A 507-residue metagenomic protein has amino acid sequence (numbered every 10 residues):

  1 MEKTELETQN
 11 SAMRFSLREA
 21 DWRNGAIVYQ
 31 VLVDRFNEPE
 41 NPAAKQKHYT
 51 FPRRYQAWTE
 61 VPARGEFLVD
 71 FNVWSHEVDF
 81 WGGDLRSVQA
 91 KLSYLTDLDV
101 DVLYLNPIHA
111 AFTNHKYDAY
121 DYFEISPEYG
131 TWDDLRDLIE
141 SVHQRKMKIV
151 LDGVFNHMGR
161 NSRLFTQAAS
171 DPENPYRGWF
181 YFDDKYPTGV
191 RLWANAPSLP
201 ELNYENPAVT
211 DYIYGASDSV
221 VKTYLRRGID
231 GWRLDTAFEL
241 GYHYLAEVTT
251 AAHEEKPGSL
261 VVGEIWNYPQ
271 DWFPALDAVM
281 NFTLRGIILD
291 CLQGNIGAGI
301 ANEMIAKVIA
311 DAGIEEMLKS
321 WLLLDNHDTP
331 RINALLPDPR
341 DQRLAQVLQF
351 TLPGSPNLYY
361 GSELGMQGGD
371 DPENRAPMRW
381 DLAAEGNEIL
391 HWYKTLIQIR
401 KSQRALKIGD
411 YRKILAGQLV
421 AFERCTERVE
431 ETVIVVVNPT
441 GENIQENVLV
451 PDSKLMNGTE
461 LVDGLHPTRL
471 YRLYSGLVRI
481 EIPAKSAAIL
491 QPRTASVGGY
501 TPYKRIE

Functional and structural regions predicted by a protein language model:
E2-K148, R163, K485, R493-A495 (+1 more regions): N-terminal structural segment of carbohydrate-active enzymes
A20, N24, E40-Q56, N114-E128 (+4 more regions): Aromatic- and acidic-residue-enriched segments that line the glycan-binding/catalytic groove of carbohydrate-active
W22-G25, V33, P39-H76, F80 (+4 more regions): Loop/helix patches that line or flank the sugar-binding groove of alpha-linked glycan CAZymes
I27-Y29, L103-L105, I149-L151, W232 (+4 more regions): Hydrophobic faces of well-ordered beta-strands that scaffold small-molecule active sites in alpha/beta enzyme cores
V31, L95, L105, Y122 (+11 more regions): Conserved, mostly hydrophobic/aromatic
D70-R86, D118-T131, P197-D211, I229-E239 (+3 more regions): The substrate-binding groove and active-site-proximal loops of carbohydrate-active enzymes, especially glycoside
I139-K148, H157, S162-P172, S219-K222 (+10 more regions): Active-site-proximal helices and loops of the catalytic beta/alpha 8
G159, R163-R227, A237-F238: Active-site-adjacent "subsite" loops/lids of carbohydrate-active enzymes
